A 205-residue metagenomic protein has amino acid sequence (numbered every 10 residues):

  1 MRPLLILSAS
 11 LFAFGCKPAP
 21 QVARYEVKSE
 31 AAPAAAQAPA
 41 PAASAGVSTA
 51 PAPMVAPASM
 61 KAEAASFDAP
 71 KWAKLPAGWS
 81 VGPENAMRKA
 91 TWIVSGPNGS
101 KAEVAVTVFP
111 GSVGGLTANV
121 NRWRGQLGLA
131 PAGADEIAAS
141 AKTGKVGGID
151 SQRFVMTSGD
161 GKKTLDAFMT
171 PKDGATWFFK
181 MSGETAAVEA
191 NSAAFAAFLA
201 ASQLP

Functional and structural regions predicted by a protein language model:
M1-L4: Positively charged n-region of N-terminal signal peptides that target proteins for export
F12-G15: C-terminal motif of bacterial Sec signal peptides marking the signal peptidase cleavage site
K17-A19: Bacterial signal peptide processing site
Q21, A77-K89, R122-K172: Signature of long, low-cysteine stretches enriched in small and polar/charged residues
R24-A56: Post-signal peptide N-terminal segment of mature Sec-exported envelope proteins
Y25-E30, S66-A69, A73-N121: Secretory pathway targeting signatures of secreted, lumenal, and periplasmic proteins
P70-K71, P76-W79, G174-P205: Surface-exposed amphipathic alpha-helical segments
P83, G96, P110, R124-P131 (+3 more regions): Sec/Tat-exported extracytoplasmic proteins
